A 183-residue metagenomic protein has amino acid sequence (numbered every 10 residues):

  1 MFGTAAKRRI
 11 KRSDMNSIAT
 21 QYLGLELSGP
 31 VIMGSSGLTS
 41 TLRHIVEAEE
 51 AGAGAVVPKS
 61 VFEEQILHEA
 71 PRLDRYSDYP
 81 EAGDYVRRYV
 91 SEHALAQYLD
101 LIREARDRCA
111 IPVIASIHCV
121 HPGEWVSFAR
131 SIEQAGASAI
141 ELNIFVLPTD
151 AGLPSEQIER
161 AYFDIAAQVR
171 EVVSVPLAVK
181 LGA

Functional and structural regions predicted by a protein language model:
M1-G3, V146: Short regulatory "switch" loops immediately downstream of catalytic or recognition motifs within protein catalytic
G3-D14: Short, Lys/Arg-enriched N-terminal segments with co-localized hydrophobic residues within the first ~10-30 amino acids
D14-A183: Active-site entrance/lid segments in N-terminal catalytic domains of soluble metabolic enzymes
